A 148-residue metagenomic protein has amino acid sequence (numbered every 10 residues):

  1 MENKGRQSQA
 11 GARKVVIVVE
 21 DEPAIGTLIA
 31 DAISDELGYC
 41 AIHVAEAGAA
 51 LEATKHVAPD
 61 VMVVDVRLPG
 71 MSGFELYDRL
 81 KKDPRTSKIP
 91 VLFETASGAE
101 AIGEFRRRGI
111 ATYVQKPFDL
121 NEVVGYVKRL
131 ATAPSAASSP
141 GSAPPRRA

Functional and structural regions predicted by a protein language model:
M1-I17, N121-A148: Non-catalytic signal-transmission and effector/linker regions of two-component phosphorelay proteins
E20: Conserved acidic carboxylate
P23-I42: Two-component/phosphorelay signaling modules centered on CheY-like receiver
E46, S72-E75: Acidic catalytic/metal-coordinating carboxylates
D65: Active-site residues of response regulator receiver
P69, S87: The feature encodes the CheY-like receiver
E75, S97-Q115, N121-G125: Alpha4 helix (beta4-alpha4-beta5 surface) of REC/receiver domains from two-component response regulators
L92-E94: Hydrophobic/aromatic residues positioned on beta-strands within the core alpha/beta folds
